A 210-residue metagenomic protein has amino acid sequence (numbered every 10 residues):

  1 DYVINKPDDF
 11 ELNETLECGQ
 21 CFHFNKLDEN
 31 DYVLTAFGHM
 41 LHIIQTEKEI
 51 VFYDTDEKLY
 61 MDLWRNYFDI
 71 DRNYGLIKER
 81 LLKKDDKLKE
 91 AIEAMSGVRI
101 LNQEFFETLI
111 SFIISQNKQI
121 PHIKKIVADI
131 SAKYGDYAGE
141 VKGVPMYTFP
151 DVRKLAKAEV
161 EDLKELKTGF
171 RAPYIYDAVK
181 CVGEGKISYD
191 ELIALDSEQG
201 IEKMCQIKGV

Functional and structural regions predicted by a protein language model:
D1-V210: HhH-family (HhH-GPD) DNA N-glycosylase catalytic core used in base-excision repair
